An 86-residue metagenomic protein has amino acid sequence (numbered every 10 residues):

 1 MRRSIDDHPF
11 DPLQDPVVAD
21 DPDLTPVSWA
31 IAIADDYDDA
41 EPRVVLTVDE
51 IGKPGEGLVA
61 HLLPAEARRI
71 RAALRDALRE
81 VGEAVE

Functional and structural regions predicted by a protein language model:
M1-E86: Positively charged, low-complexity terminal tracts and the immediately adjacent first secondary-structure elements
